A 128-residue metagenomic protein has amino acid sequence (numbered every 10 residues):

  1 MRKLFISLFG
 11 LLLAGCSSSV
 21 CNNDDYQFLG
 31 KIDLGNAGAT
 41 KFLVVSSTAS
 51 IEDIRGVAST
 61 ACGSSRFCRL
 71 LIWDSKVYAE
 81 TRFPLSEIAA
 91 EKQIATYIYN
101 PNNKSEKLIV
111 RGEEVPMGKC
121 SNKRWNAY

Functional and structural regions predicted by a protein language model:
M1-L4: Positively charged n-region of N-terminal signal peptides that target proteins for export
I6-L8: Sec-dependent N-terminal signal peptides
A14-G15: C-terminal motif of bacterial Sec signal peptides marking the signal peptidase cleavage site
C21-T40: Short edge beta-strands and adjacent turn/loop segments
Q27, C68, W125-A127: Secreted/processed peptides and extracellular or luminal domains of membrane proteins
G35-Y99: Mature extracytoplasmic domains of secretory-pathway proteins
A90-Y128: C-terminal partner/receptor-binding element of secreted or periplasmic proteins
